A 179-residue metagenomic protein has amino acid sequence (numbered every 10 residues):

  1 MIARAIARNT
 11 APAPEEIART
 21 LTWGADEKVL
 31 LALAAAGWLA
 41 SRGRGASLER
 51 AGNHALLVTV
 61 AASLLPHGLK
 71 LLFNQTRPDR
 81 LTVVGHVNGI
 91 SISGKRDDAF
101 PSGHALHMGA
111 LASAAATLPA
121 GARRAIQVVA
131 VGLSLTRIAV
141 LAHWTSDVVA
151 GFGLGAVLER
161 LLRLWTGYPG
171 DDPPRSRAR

Functional and structural regions predicted by a protein language model:
M1-L33, P66-K95: N-terminal transmembrane-helix/juxtamembrane module of multi-pass inner/ER membrane proteins
N9, G43-R44, L71-R80, A142 (+1 more regions): Membrane-interface elements of multi-pass transporters and channels
A13-P14, A46-R50, D79, P119-R124: Membrane-helix interface segments
K28, A32, H54, G121-V128: Alpha-helical transmembrane segments of integral membrane proteins
A32-A40: Hydrophobic core of alpha-helical transmembrane segments in multi-pass integral membrane proteins
L39-L65: Interfacial segments of alpha-helical transmembrane regions
L56-K70, R124-R137: Small-polar-interrupted transmembrane alpha-helices in polytopic inner-membrane proteins
V83-R179: Membrane-embedded catalytic cores of phosphoryl/pyrophosphoryl-handling enzymes
